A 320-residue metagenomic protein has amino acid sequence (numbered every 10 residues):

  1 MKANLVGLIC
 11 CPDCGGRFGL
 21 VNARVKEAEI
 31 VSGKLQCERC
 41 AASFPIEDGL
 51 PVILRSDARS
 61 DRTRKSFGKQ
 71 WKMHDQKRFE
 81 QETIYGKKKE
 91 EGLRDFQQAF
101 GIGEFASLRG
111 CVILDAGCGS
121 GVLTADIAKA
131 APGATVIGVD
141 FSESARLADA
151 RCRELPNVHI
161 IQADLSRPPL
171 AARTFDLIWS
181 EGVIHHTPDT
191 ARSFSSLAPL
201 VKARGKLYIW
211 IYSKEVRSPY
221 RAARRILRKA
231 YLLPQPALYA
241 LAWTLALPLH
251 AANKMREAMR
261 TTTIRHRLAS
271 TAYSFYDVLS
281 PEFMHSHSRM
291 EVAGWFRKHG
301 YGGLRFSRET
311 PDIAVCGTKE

Functional and structural regions predicted by a protein language model:
K2-A171, M284-H285, E291, G303 (+1 more regions): Conserved N-terminal segment of class I S-adenosyl-L-methionine
W179: A conserved beta-strand element that flanks and buttresses the S-adenosyl-L-methionine
V183: Hydrophobic adenine-recognition pocket in adenosine-nucleotide-binding enzymes
A191-A203: A short glycine-rich, Lys/Arg-flanked "PGG" loop and its adjoining helix->strand segment in the class I
K206-A237, L247-A251: Conserved class I S-adenosyl-L-methionine
R217-I226, R265-M284: Short, glycine-/aromatic-enriched active-site segment of Class I SAM-dependent methyltransferases
P234-S270: Extended, charge-rich helix/loop segments that form flexible, surface "patches" used to engage negatively charged
